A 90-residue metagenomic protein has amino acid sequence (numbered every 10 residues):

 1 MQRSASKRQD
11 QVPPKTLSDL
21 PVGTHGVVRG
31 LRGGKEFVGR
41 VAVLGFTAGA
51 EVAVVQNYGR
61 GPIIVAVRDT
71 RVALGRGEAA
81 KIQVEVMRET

Functional and structural regions predicted by a protein language model:
M1-R3, T90: Conserved mixed alpha/beta catalytic, RNA-binding, or beta-rich assembly cores of soluble enzyme, regulatory
A5-Q11: Intrinsically disordered, low-complexity linkers and terminal tails enriched in Pro/Gly and often acidic or mixed-charge
D10, A80-T90: Glycine- and charge-enriched low-complexity intrinsically disordered segments
V12-T16: Accessory, non-ATPase domains that flank or precede helicase/AAA+ motor cores in DNA-metabolism machines
V22-A79: Amphipathic, hydrophobic secondary-structure cores in small proteins
